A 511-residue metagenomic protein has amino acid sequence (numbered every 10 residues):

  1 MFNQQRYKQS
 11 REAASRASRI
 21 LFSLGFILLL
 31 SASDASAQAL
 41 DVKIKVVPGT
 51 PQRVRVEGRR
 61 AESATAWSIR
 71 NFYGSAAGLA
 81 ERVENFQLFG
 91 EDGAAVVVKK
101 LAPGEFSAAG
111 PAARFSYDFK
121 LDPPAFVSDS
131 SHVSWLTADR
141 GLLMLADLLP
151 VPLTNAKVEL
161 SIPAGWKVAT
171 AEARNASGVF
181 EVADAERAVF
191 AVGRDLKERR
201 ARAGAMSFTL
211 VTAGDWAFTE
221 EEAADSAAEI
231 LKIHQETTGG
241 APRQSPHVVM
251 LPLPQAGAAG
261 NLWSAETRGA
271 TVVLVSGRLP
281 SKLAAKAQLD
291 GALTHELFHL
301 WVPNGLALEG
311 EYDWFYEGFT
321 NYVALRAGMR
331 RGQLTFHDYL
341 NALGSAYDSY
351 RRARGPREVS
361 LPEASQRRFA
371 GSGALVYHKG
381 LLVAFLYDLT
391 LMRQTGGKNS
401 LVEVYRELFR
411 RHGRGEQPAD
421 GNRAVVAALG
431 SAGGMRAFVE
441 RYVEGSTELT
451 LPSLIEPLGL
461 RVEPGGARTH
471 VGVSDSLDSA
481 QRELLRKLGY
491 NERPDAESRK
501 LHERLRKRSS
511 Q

Functional and structural regions predicted by a protein language model:
M1-R16: N-terminal secretory signal peptides that target proteins for export/translocation
L21-S31: Bacterial N-terminal signal peptides
Q38-V46, Q52-R53, R59, R82 (+1 more regions): Beta/coil-rich, acidic/histidine-enriched accessory regions frequently appended to metallopeptidases
V46-V47, S75-H132: A surface-exposed beta-strand-loop module
R70-Y73, Y117-K197: Extended, low-hydrophobicity, Ser/Thr/Pro/Gly-biased non-transmembrane segments
G78-N85, F89, L153-A169, E181 (+2 more regions): Zn2+-dependent metallopeptidase catalytic core
K197-Y312: Juxtacatalytic substrate-recognition/specificity segment
L308-L382, Q394-T395, R406, R410-G415: Acidic/His/Gly-enriched intrinsically disordered linker/tail segments that often contain short helix/coil "MoRF-like"
